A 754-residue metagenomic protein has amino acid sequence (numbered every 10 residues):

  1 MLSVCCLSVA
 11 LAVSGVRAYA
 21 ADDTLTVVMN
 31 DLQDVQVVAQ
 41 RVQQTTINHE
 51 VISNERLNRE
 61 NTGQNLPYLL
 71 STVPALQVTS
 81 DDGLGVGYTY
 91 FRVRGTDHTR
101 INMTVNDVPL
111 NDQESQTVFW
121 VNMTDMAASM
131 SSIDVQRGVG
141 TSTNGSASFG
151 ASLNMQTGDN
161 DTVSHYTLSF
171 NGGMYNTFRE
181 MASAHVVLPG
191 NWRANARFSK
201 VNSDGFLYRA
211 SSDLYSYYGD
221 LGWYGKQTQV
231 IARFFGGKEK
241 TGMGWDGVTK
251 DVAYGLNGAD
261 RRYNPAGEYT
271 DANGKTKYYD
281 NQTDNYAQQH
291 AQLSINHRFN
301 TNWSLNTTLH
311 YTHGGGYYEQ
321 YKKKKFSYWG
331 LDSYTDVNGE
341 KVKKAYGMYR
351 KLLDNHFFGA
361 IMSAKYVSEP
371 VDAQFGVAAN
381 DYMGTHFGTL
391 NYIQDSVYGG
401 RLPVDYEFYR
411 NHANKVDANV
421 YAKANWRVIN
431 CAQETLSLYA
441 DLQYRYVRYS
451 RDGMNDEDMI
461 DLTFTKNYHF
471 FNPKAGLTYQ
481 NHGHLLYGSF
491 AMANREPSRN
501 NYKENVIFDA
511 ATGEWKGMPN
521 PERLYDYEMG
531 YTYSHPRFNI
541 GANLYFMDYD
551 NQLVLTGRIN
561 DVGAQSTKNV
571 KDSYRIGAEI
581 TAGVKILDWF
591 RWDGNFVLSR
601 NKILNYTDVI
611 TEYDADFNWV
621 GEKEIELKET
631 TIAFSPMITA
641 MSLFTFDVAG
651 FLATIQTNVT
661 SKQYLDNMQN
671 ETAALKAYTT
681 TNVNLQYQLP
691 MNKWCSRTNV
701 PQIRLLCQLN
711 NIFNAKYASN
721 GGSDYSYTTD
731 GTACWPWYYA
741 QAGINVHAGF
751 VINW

Functional and structural regions predicted by a protein language model:
M29-G63, Y90: N-terminal periplasmic "start-of-domain" segments of outer-membrane beta-barrel proteins
P67-P109, S131: Extracytoplasmic beta-strand/coil segments of soluble accessory domains associated with Gram-negative outer-membrane
P109-R137, Q156, V252: Short acidic/polar hinge/loop motifs at secondary-structure boundaries that mediate gating or recognition
G140-S142, A151-V187, R197-Y208, A413 (+1 more regions): Short strand-turn segments of transmembrane beta-barrel domains in outer membranes, especially the first one or two
G172-N202, L207-G244, Y286, A291-N302: Transmembrane beta-barrel wall of Gram-negative outer-membrane proteins
G247, Y446-N455, T465, Y479-E528 (+6 more regions): Surface-exposed extracellular loop regions of Gram-negative outer-membrane beta-barrel proteins, predominantly
F546-D548, S566-N667, V751-N753: Gram-negative outer-membrane beta-barrel transporters
W592, V659-L665, Y687-W754: C-terminal beta-signal and adjacent terminal beta-strands/loops of Gram-negative outer-membrane beta-barrel proteins
